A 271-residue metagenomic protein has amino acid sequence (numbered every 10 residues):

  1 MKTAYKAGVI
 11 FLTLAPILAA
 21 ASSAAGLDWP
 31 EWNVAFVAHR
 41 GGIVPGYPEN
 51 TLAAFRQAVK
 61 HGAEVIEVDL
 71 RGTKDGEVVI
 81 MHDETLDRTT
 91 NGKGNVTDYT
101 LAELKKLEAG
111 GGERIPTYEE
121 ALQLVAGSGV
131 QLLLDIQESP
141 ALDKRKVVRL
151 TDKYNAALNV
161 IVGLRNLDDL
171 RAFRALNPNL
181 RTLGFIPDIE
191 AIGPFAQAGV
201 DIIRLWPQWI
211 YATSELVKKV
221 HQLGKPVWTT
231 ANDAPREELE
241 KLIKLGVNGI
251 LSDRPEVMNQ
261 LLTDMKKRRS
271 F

Functional and structural regions predicted by a protein language model:
M1-T3: N-terminal secretory signal peptides that target proteins for export/translocation
Y5-V9, L18-F271: Phosphate-group recognition and catalysis centered on beta-loop-alpha active-site segments
T13-A15: Hydrophobic membrane-insertion alpha-helices, especially the h-region of bacterial N-terminal signal peptides
